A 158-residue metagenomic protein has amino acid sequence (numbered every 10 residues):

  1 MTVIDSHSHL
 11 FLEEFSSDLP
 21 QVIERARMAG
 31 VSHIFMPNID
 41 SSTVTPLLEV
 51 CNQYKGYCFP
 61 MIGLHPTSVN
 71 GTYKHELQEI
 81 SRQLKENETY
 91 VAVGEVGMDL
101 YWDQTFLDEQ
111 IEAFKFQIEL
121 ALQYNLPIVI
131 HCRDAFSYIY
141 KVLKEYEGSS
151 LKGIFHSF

Functional and structural regions predicted by a protein language model:
M1-F158: Mid-domain alpha/beta scaffold segments of enzyme catalytic cores
